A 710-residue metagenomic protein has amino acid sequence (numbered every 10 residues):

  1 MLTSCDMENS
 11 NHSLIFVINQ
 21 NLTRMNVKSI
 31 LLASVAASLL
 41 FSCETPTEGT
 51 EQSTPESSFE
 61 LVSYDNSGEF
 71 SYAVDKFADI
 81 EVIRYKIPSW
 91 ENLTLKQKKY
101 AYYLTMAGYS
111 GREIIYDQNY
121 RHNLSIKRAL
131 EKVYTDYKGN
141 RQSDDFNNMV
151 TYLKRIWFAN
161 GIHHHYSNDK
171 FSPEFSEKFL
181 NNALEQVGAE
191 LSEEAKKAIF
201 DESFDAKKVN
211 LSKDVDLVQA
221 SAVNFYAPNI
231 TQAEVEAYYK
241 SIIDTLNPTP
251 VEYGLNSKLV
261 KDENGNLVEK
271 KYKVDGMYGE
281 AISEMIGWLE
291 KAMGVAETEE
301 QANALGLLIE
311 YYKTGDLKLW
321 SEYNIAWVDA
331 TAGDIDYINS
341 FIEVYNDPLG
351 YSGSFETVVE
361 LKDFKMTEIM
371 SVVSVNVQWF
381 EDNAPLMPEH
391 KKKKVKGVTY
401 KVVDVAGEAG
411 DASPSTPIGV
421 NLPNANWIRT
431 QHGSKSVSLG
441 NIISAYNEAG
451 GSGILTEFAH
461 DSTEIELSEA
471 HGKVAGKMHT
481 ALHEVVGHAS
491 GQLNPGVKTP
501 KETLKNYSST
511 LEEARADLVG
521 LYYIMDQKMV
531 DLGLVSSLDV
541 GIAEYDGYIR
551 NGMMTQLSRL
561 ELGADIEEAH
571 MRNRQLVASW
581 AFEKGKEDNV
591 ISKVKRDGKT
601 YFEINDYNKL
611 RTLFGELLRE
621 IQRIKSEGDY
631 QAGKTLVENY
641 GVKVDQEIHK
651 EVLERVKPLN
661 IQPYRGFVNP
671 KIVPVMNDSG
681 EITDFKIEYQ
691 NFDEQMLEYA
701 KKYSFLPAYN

Functional and structural regions predicted by a protein language model:
N19-L31: Bacterial N-terminal signal peptides that target proteins for export
L39-S42: C-terminal motif of bacterial Sec signal peptides marking the signal peptidase cleavage site
E44-P46: Bacterial signal peptide processing site
F59-E297: N-terminal helix-rich structural modules
D75, D79-Y100, L211, V215-E502 (+5 more regions): Fold-level signature of zinc-dependent metallopeptidase catalytic domains
I115, L521-I624: Long, well-structured alpha-helical subdomains associated with metal-dependent extracellular/ecto-lumenal hydrolases
S241-I243, K609-N710: Extended, compositionally biased alpha-helical segments that mediate assembly or anchoring
